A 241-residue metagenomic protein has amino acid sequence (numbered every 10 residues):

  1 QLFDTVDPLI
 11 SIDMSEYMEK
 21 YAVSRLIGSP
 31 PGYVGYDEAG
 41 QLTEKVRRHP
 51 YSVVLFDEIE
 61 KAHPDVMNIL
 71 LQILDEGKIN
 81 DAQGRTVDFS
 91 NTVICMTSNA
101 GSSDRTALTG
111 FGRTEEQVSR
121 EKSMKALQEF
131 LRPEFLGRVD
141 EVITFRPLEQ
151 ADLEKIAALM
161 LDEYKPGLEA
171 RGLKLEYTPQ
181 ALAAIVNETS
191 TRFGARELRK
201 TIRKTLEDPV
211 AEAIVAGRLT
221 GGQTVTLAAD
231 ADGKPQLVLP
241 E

Functional and structural regions predicted by a protein language model:
Q1-E241: AAA+ P-loop NTPase nucleotide-binding core of proteostasis motors
